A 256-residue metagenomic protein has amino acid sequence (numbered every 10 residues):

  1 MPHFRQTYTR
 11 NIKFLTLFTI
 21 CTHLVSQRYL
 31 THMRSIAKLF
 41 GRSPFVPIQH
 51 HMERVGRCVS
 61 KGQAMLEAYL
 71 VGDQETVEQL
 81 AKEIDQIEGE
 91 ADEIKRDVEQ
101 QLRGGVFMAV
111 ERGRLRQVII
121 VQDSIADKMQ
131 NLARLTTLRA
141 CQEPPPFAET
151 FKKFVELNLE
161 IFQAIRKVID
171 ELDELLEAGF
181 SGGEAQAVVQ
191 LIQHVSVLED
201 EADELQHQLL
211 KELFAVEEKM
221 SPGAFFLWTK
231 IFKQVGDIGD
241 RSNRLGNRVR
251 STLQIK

Functional and structural regions predicted by a protein language model:
P2-Y8: Extreme N-terminal basic, low-complexity initiation segments that serve as generic localization/processing leaders
N11-K13: Intrinsically disordered, low-complexity polyampholyte segments enriched for Lys and acidic residues
Y29-K256: Cytosolic, long alpha-helical scaffolding segments
